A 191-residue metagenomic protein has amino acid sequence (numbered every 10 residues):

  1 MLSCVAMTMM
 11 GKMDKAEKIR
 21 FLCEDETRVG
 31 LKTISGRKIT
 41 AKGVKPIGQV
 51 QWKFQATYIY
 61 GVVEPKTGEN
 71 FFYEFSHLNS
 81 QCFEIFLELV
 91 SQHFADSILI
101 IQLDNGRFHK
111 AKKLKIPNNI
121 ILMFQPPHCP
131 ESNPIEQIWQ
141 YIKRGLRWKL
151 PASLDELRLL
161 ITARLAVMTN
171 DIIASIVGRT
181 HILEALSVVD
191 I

Functional and structural regions predicted by a protein language model:
L2-E84, E88, E184, V188: Extended, low-complexity cationic-aromatic segments
A16-E17, F94-S97, N118: A structural signal for short coil/turn segments at secondary-structure junctions
E17-F21, E136-I191: C-terminal anion-handling pockets and recognition modules
L22-E24, I100-L103, M123-P126: Short beta-strand segments
C23-D25, G61-V62, G68, L87 (+5 more regions): Mobile genetic element proteins and their domesticated derivatives, centered on retroelements and DNA transposons
K45-W52, N118-Q137: RNase H-like polynucleotidyl transferase catalytic core
S97-H109, N133: Acidic/histidine-rich, metal-coordinating catalytic segments
A111-N119: Short, aromatic/basic amphipathic alpha-helical patches
